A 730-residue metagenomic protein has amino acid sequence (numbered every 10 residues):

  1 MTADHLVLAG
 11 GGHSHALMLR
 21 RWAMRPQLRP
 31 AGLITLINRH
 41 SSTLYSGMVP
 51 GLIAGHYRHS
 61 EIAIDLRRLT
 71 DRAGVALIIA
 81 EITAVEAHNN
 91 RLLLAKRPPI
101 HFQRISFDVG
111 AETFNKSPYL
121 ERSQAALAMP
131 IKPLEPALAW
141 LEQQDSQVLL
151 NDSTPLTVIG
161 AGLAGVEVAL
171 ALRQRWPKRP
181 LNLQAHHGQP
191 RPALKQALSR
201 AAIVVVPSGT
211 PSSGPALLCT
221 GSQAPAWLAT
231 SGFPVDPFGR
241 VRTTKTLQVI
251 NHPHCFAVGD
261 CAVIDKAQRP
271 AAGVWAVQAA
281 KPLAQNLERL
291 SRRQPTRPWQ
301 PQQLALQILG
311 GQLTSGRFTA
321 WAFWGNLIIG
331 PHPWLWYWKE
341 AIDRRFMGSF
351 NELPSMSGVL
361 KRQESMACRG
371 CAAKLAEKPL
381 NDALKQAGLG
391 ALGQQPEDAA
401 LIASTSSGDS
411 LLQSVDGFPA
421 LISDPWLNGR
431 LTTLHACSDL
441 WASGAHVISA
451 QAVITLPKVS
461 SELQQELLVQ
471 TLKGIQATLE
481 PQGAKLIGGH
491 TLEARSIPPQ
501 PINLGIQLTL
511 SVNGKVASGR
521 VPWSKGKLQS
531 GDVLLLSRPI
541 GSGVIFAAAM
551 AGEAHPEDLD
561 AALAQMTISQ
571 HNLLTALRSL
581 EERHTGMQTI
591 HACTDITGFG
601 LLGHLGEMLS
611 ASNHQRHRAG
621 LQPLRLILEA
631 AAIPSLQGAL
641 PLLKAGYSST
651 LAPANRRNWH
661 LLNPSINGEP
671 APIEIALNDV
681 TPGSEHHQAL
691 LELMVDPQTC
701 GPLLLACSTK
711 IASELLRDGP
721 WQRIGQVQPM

Functional and structural regions predicted by a protein language model:
T2-A3, V7-A9, R72-P155, L217: FAD-binding core/adjacent interface of flavoenzyme oxidoreductases
T2-A76, L156-T157, L163-A193: Beta1-alpha1 glycine-rich phosphate/pyrophosphate-binding loop at the start of Rossmann-like nucleotide-binding domains
Q124-D152, P211-Q278: FAD-site-proximal beta/loop scaffold in flavoenzymes
C261-S315: A conserved FAD-binding loop/helix module that cradles the flavin
G316-R362: C-terminal auxiliary extensions adjacent to catalytic cores
K361-S443, A494-S496, V521, V533-L534 (+2 more regions): N-terminal glycine-rich phosphate/pyrophosphate-binding loops that anchor nucleotide-derived ligands and cofactors
S404, L411, D416-I422, H446-A554 (+1 more regions): Glycine-rich anion-binding loops of enzyme active sites
V459-K485, L492-L508, S579-I590, T594-M730: Glycine-/charge-enriched secondary-structure boundary and capping motifs
